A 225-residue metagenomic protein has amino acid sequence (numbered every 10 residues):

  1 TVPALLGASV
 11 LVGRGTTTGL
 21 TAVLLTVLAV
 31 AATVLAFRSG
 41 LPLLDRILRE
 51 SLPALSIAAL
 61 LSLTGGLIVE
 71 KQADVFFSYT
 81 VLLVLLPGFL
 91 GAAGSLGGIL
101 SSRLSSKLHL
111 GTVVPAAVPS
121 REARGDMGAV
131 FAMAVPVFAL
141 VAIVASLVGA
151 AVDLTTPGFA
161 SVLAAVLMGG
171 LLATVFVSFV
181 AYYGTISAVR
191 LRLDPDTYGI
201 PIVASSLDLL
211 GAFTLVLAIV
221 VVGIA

Functional and structural regions predicted by a protein language model:
T1, A22, L52-A59, L83-S95 (+4 more regions): Transmembrane helix-bundle signature of multi-pass membrane transporters/permeases
V2-T18, F37-L41, G66-F76, S187-A188 (+1 more regions): Transmembrane helix-loop junctions at the membrane interface of multipass transporters and ion channels
L6, L24-L35, A58-G66, L86-P87 (+4 more regions): Hydrophobic core segments of alpha-helical transmembrane domains in multi-pass membrane transport and ion-translocation
G7-L20, F37, Q72-S78, V144-L167: Membrane-interfacial helix-loop-helix connectors in multipass membrane proteins
T17-A29, V166, A173-T174: Structural signature of hydrophobic alpha-helical transmembrane segments
E50-V118: Transmembrane helical segments that form the transport core of multi-pass membrane transport proteins
L96-D153: Helix-loop-helix junctions within the multi-pass membrane cores of secondary transporters/permeases
T185-D208: Interfacial loop-to-transmembrane junctions
